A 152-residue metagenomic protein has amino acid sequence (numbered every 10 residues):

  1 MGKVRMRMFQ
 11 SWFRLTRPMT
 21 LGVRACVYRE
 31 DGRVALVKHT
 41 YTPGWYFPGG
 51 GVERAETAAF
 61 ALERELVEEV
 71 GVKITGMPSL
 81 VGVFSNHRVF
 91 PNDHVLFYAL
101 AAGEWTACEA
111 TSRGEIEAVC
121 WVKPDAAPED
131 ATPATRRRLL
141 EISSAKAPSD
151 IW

Functional and structural regions predicted by a protein language model:
M1-R24: Acidic, metal-coordinating catalytic segment for phosphate/diphosphate chemistry, firing primarily on the Nudix
R7-F9, S144-W152: Acidic/histidine-enriched, glycine/proline-rich intrinsically disordered or flexible terminal extensions
L21-V23, G32, H94-L96, E117: Change "...and in nucleic-acid phosphodiester-cleaving endonucleases..." to "...and in nucleic-acid processing enzymes
C26, L36, F97-A99, W121: Conserved hydrophobic/aromatic beta-strand scaffold that supports enzyme active sites
R29-E69: Conserved Nudix-box catalytic region and its N-terminal flanking loop in Nudix hydrolases and closely related
K73-G82: A short coil-to-beta-strand element that immediately follows conserved catalytic motifs
F84-C108, I142: Active-site-adjacent beta-strand/loop module that shapes the phosphate/pyrophosphate-binding cleft
A99, E109-S143: NUDIX/MutT-family hydrolases
